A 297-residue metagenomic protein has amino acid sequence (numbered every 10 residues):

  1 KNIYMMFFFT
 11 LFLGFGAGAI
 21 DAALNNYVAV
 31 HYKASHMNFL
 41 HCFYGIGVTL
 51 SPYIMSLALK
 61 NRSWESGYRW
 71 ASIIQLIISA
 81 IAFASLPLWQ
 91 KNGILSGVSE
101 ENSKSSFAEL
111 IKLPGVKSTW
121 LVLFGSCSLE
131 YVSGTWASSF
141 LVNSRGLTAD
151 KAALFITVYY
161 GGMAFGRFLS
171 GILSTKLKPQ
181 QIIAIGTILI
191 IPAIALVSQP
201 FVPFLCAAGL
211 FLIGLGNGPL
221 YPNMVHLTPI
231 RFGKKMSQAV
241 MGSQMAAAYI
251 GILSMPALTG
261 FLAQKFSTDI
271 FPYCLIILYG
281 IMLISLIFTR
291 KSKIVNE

Functional and structural regions predicted by a protein language model:
M5-A19, L205-P219: Hydrophobic core of transmembrane alpha-helices in multi-pass small-molecule transporters, especially MFS/SLC-type
F9-F43: Cytoplasmic helix-loop-helix junction between adjacent transmembrane helices in 12-TM secondary transporters
K33-F43, A149, K234-Q244: Loop-to-transmembrane helix entry/capping segments in MFS-fold secondary transporters and related SLC/MFSD carriers
F39-Q90: Helix-loop-helix hairpin linking two adjacent transmembrane segments in secondary transporters
I54-R62, L141-V142, L173-S174, L258-S267: Interfacial helix-cap and linker-helix signal at transmembrane-aqueous boundaries of multi-pass secondary transporters
A84-S106: Flexible cytoplasmic inter-helical loops of multi-pass small-molecule transporters
P114-T157, G161-A164: Extracytoplasmic gate region of multi-pass secondary transporters
F232-T268: A late C-terminal transmembrane helix in Major Facilitator Superfamily
